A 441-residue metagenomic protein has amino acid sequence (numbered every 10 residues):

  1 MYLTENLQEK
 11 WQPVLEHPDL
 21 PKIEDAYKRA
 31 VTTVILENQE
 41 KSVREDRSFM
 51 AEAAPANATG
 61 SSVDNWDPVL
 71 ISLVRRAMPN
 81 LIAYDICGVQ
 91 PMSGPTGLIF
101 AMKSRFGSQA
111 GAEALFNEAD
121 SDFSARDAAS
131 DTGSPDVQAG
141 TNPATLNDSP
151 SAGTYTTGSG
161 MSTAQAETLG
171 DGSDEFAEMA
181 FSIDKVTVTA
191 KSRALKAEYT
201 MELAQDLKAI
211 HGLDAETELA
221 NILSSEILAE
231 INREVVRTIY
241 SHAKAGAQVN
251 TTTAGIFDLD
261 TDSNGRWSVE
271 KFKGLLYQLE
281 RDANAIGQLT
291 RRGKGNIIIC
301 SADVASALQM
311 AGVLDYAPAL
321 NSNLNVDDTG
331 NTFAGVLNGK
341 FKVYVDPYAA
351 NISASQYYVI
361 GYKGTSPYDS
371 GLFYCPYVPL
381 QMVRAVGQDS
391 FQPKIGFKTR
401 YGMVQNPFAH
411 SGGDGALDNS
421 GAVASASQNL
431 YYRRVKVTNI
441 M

Functional and structural regions predicted by a protein language model:
M1-D127: Extended assembly-interface regions of large multimeric machines
M1-D19, H242-A243, G255-I256, L314-Y316 (+2 more regions): Short, intrinsically disordered N-terminal pre-domain segments
P68, A77, A83-D85, T156-G158 (+6 more regions): Sequence/fold signature of self-assembling virion shell proteins
R76-P79, V89-M92, L98-A190: Assembly/oligomerization interface modules of large self-assembling protein complexes
I86-V89, E234-Y240, N439: Surface-exposed patches in mature extracellular/periplasmic domains of secreted proteins
S108-R126, S241-A245, F408-V423: Short linear, low-complexity motifs centered on an aromatic residue
A215-E216, I231-T253: Short, glycine/acidic-rich hinge or "gate" loops at secondary-structure transitions that mediate conformational
A247-E270: Acidic/histidine-rich catalytic neighborhood
